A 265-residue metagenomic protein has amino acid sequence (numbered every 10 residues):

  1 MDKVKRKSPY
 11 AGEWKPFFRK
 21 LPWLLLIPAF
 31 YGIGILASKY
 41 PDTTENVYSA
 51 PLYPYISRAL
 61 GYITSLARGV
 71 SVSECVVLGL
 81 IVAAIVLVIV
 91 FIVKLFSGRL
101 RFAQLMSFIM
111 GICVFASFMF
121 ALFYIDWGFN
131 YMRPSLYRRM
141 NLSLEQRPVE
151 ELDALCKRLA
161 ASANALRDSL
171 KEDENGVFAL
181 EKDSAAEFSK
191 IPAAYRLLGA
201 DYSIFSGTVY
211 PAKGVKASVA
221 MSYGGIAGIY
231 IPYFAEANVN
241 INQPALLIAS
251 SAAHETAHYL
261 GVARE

Functional and structural regions predicted by a protein language model:
M1-W14, L95, R99: N-terminal Lys/Arg-rich, disordered targeting/topogenic segments
W14-P28, S107-I112: Alpha-helical transmembrane segments and their helix-start/interface "positive-inside/aromatic belt" motifs in integral
L24-K39, F118-F123: Hydrophobic alpha-helical membrane-insertion segments
F30-V93: Membrane-embedded alpha-helical segments of integral membrane proteins
V77-V90, A103-Y137: Transmembrane alpha-helices and immediately adjacent membrane-cytoplasm interface residues in multi-pass integral
G128-A194: Membrane-interface segments at or immediately adjacent to transmembrane helices that form the boundary between
K171-A237, A245: Auxiliary, metal-adjacent structural segments of Zn-dependent hydrolase domains
Y233-A252, L260-A263: Short pre-active-site segment immediately N-terminal to the catalytic Zn-binding motif
